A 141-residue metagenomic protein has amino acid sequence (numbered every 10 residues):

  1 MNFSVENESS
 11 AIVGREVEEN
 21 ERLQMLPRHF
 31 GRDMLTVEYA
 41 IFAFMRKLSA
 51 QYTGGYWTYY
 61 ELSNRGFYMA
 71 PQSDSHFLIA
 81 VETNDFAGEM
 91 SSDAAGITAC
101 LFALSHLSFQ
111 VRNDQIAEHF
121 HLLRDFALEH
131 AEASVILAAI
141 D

Functional and structural regions predicted by a protein language model:
N2-L23, G31, L107-D141: Low-complexity intrinsically disordered segments
E16, M45-S49, T83-M90: Short, charged/polar micro-motifs that form catalytic or ligand-binding hotspots
R32-H76: Amphipathic, interaction-prone secondary-structure segments
V81-E118: Compact, glycine/acidic-enriched structural inserts
